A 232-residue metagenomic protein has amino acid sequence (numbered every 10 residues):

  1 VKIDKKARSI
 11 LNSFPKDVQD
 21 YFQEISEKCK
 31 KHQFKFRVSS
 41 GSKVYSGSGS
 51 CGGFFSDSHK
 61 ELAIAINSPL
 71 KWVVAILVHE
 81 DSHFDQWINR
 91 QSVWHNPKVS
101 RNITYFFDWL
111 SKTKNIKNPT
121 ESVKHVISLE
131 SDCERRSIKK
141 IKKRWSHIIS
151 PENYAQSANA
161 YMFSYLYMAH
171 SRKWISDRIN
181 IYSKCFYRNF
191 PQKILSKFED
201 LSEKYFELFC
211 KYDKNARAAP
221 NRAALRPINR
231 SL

Functional and structural regions predicted by a protein language model:
V1-V44, S58, R135, S196-L232: A metal-dependent hydrolase signature that marks the N-terminal structural subdomain at the beginning of catalytic folds
D4-R8, K60, K112, I116-P119: Generic signal for short, ordered secondary-structure residues within or immediately flanking folded domains
P15-V18, K28-V73, D81-I88, W94: Active-site scaffold of zinc-dependent metalloenzymes
P69-W72, I116-E130, R135-L232: Long, well-structured alpha-helical subdomains associated with metal-dependent extracellular/ecto-lumenal hydrolases
E80, S92, K98-S100, H170 (+2 more regions): Generic preference for flexible, low-structure residues
E80-D81, S137: Short amphipathic C-terminal alpha-helix that caps PH/PH-like domains
W87-S128: Post-HEXXH active-site segment of zinc metalloproteases
